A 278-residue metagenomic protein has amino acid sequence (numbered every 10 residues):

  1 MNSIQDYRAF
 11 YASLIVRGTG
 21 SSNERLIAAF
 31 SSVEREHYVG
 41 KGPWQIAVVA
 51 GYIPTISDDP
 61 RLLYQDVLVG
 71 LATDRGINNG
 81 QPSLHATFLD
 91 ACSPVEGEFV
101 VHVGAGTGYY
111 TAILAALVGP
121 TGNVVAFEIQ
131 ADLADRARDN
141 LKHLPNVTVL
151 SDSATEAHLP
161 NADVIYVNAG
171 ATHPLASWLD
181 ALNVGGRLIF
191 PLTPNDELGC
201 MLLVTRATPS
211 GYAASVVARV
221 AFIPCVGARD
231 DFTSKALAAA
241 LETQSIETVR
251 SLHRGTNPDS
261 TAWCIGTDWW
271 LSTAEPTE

Functional and structural regions predicted by a protein language model:
M1-R8, D180, D196-E278: SAM/dcSAM-binding transferase cores
M1-V101, Y110-I113, L117, L133-D135 (+1 more regions): Class I SAM-dependent transferase core
T19, A72, G186, L271 (+1 more regions): Amphipathic alpha-helical interaction segments
E24, K41-G42, V67, A72-D74 (+9 more regions): Surface-exposed loop/turn and secondary-structure junction residues enriched for glycine/proline
W44-Q45, V103, T193, F232: Residue-level detector of alpha-helical recognition elements and their boundaries
G51, V124-A126, V149, A236-A239: Short, intrinsically disordered/low-complexity patches at protein termini and at juxtamembrane boundaries
G51-Y52, L159-N161, V226-G227: Short, solvent-exposed polar/charged micro-motifs at secondary-structure junctions
G80, H85-L198, L203-P209: Conserved nucleotide-cofactor-binding alpha/beta core module
